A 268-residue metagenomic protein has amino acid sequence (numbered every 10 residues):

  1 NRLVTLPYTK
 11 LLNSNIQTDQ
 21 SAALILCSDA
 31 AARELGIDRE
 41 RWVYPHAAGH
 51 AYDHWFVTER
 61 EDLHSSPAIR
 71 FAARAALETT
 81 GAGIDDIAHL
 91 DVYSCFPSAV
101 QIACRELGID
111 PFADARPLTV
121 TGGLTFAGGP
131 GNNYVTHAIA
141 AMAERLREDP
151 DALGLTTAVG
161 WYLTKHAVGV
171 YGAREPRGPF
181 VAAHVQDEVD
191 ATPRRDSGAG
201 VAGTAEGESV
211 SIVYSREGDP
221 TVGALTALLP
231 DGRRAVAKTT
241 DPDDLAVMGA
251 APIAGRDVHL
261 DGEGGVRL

Functional and structural regions predicted by a protein language model:
N1-L3, W42-Y44, A103-P117: Acidic-glycine-rich active-site phosphate/pyrophosphate-binding loop
L3-S66, A140-A141, E148-D149, L153-T239: Condensing-enzyme catalytic core mediating Claisen C-C bond formation in acyl metabolism
W55-T58, L118-G128: Short beta-alpha connecting loops at secondary-structure transitions that line or flank enzyme active sites
S66, E78-A82, A88-V92, A127-N133: Extended C-terminal subregions enriched in glycine
I69-L77, D86-A103, I139: Extended, hydrophobic alpha-helical segments in both membrane/secreted and soluble proteins
A73-D86, D244-P252: Phosphate/pyrophosphate-binding loops at sites that engage ATP/ADP/AMP, CoA/4′-phosphopantetheine, polyphosphate
S94-P111, G129-Y134, L163-R174: Short glycine/threonine-rich loop-to-helix capping motif typified by GTGT followed within a few residues by an Asp-Pro
A250-G264: Flexible glycine-rich surface loops and low-complexity tracts that mediate binding to linear polymers
